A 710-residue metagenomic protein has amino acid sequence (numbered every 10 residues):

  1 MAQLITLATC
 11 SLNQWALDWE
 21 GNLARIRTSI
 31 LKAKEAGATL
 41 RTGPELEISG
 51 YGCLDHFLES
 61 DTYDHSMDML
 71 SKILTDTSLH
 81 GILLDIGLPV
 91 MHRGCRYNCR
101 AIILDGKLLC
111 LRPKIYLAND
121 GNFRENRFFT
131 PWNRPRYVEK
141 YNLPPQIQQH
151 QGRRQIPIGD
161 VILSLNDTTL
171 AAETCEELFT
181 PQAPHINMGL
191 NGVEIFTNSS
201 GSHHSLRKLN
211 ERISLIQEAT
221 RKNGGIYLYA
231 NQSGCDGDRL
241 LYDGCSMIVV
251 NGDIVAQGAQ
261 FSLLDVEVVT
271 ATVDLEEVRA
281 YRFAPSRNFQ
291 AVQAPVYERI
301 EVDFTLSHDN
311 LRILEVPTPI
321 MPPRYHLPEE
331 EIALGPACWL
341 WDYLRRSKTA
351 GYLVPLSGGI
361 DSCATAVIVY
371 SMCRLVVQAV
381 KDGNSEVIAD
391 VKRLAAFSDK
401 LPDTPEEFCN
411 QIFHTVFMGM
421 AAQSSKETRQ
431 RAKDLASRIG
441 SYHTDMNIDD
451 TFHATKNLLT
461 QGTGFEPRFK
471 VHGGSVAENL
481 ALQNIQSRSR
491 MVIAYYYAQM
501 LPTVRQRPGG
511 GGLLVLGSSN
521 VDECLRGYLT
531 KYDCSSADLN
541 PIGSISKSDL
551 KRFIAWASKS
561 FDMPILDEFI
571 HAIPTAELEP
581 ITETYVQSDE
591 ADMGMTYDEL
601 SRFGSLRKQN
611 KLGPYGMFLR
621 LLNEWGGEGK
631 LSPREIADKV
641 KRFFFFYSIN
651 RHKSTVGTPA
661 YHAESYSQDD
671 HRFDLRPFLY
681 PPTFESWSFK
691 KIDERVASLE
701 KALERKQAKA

Functional and structural regions predicted by a protein language model:
M1-P355, A366-A395, R438, H443 (+1 more regions): Enzyme catalytic cores with a strong preference for nitrogen-chemistry domains
N22, N166, G224-G225, D236-G237 (+2 more regions): ATP/NTP-dependent adenylation/nucleotidyl-transfer catalytic domains that generate, transfer, or process NMP-activated
